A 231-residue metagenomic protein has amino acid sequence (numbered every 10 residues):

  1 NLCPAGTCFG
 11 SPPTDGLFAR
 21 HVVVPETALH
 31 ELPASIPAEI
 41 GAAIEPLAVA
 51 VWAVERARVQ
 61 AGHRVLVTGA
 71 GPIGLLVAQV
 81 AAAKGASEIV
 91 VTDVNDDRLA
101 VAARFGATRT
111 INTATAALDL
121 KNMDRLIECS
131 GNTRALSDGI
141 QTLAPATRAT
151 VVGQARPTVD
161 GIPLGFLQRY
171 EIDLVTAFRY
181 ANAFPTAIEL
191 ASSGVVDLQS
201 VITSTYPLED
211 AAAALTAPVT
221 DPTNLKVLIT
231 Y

Functional and structural regions predicted by a protein language model:
N1-L29: Glycine-rich phosphate/adenylate-binding loop and adjacent beta-alpha elements of nucleotide- or dinucleotide-binding
F18-A19, L29, L47-A50, G74 (+5 more regions): A general structural signal for well-ordered alpha-helical segments in protein cores
I36-T115: Mid-domain Rossmann-like dinucleotide-binding core that forms the NAD(H)/NADP(H) cofactor-binding site
G62, A107, N122-D124, L198 (+1 more regions): Local beta-strand N-terminus motif with an aromatic residue
T92, V152, A177: The conserved SAM/SAH-binding core of class I Rossmann-like methyltransferase domains, concentrating on the hydrophobic
V94, G131, R179: Short beta->alpha hinge that forms the Motif I/post-I loop of the SAM-binding pocket
A100-D173: Glycine-rich cofactor phosphate-binding loops and adjacent beta1-alpha1 units of small-molecule cofactor enzyme domains
S137, A181-Y231: C-terminal hydrophobic helical "lid"/dimerization subdomain of Rossmann-like NAD(P)H-dependent oxidoreductases
